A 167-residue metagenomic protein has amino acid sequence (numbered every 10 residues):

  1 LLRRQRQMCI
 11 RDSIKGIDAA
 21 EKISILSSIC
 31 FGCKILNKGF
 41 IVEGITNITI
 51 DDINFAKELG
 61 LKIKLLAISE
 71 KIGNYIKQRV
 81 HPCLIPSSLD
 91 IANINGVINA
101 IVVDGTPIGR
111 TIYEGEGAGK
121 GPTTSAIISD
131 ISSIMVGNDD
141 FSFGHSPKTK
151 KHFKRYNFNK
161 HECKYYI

Functional and structural regions predicted by a protein language model:
L1-I10: Single conserved hydrophobic/aromatic residue that forms the stacking wall/gate of nucleotide- or nucleobase-binding
M8-C9, I45-I63: Active-site loops and adjacent core secondary-structure elements that bind or stabilize anionic groups
R11-G16, K34-V42, G137-K148: Flexible, glycine/charged-enriched surface loops at secondary-structure junctions
I14-K22, E43, N47-D51, I98 (+2 more regions): Conserved active-site and cofactor/substrate-binding residues in soluble primary-metabolism enzymes
E21-I35, D130: Oxidoreductase and adenylate-handling cofactor-binding alpha/beta cores
S27, A67-I68, P82-L84, A92-I94 (+1 more regions): Short beta-strand elements
G109-T111, G115-G121: Glycine-rich phosphate/pyrophosphate-binding beta-alpha loops
A126, I131-I167: A conserved regulatory-domain signal marking ACT and ACT-like small-molecule sensing domains and adjacent regulatory
